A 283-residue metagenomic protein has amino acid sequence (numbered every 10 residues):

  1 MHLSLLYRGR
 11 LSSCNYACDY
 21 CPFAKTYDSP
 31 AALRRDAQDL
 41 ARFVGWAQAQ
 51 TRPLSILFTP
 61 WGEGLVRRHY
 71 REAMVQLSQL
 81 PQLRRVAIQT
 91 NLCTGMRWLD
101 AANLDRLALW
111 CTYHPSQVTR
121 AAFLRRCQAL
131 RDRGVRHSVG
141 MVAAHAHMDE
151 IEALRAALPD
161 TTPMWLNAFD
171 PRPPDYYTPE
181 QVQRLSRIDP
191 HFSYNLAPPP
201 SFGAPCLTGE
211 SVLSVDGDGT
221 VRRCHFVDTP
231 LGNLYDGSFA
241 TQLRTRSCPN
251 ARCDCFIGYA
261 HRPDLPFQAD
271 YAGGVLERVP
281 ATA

Functional and structural regions predicted by a protein language model:
M1, L11, A24, D28 (+1 more regions): Flexible mid-to-C-terminal extensions adjoining Fe-S/redox cofactors in radical SAM and related proteins
M1-A24, S55-T59, S211-G219: N-terminal pre-triad scaffold of radical SAM enzymes
L5, K25-A37, R52-R67, L77-M96 (+3 more regions): Core AdoMet radical
Y20, T208, N250: Short, cysteine/histidine-rich loop/knuckle motifs that typically chelate Zn2+
Y20-F23, R34-G45: Short, surface-exposed loop/strand segments
P30-A31, L107-R222, F226, G232: Radical SAM enzyme [4Fe-4S]-AdoMet core and its adjacent flexible, acidic and glycine-rich loops/tails across
A41-V44, R71-V75, L99, F123-Q128 (+1 more regions): Generic structural signal for well-ordered alpha-helices, preferentially at hydrophobic/aromatic core positions
R42-W61, L65, C255, A283: Short Fe-S-cluster ligation motifs
